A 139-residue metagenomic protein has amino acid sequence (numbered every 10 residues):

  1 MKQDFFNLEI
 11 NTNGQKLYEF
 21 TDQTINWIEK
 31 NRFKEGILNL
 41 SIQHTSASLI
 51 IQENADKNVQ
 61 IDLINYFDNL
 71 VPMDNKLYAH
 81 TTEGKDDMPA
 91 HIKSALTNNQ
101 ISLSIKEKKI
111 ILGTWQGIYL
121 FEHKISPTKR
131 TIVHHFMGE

Functional and structural regions predicted by a protein language model:
M1-E139: Active-site histidine-anchored catalytic micro-motif
